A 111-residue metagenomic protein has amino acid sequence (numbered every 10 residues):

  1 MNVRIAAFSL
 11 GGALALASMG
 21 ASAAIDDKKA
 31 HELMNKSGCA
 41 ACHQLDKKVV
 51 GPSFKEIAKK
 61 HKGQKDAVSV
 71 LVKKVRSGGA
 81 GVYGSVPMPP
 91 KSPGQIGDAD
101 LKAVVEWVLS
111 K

Functional and structural regions predicted by a protein language model:
M1-S9: Bacterial N-terminal signal peptides that target proteins for export
S9-A17: Bacterial N-terminal signal peptides
M19-M34, K60-K62: Electrostatic cytochrome c docking/interface patches
D26, A30, A67, L71 (+1 more regions): Stable alpha-helical elements in mature extracytoplasmic
N35, Q44-R76: Gly/Gly-Pro-rich "capping" loops immediately C-terminal to redox-active cysteine motifs in periplasmic/lumenal
G38-L45, V104: The canonical Cys-X-X-Cys-His
V50-K59, R76-A103: Axial heme c-ligation environment in periplasmic c-type cytochrome domains
A103-K111: Aromatic- and Gly/Pro-enriched helix-to-coil junctions and flexible linker segments
